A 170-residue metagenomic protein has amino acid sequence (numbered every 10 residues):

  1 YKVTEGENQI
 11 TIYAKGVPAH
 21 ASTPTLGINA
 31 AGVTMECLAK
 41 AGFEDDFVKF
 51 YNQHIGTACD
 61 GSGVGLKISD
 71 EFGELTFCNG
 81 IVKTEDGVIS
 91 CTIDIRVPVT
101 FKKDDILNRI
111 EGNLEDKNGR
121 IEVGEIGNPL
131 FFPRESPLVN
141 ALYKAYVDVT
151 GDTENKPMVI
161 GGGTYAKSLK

Functional and structural regions predicted by a protein language model:
Y1, V33-E44, R109-N118, P137 (+2 more regions): Generic non-transmembrane alpha-helical segments
Y1-V3, D116-V123, D152-P157: Short secondary-structure junctions
Y1-V99: Midchain, well-structured core segments that form catalytic/ion-binding scaffolds
Q9-T11, H20, N128-F131, G163-Y165: A short acidic, often aromatic-flanked loop/helix-cap motif at beta-alpha or helix-coil junctions that lines enzyme
I10, N140-K170: Zn-dependent metallopeptidase/amidohydrolase metal-coordination segment
H54-C59, C78-K83, D94-V99, R120-V139 (+1 more regions): A short beta-alpha structural unit
G56-L66, E71-F72, F131-D148: Short, low-order "capping/linker" segments at domain edges
K102-D105: Solvent-exposed, non-transmembrane alpha-helical starts
